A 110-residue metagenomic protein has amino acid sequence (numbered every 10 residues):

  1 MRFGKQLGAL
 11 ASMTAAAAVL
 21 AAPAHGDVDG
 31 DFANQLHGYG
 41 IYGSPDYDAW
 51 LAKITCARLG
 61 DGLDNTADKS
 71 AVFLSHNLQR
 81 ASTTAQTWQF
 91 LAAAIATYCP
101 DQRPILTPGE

Functional and structural regions predicted by a protein language model:
M1-G26: Classic N-terminal secretory signal peptides
D27-L78, W88-A93, T97: Short N-proximal segments of mature Sec-exported proteins
Y98-E110: Short, low-complexity, Pro/Ser/Thr/Gly-rich segments in the mature regions of secreted, periplasmic
